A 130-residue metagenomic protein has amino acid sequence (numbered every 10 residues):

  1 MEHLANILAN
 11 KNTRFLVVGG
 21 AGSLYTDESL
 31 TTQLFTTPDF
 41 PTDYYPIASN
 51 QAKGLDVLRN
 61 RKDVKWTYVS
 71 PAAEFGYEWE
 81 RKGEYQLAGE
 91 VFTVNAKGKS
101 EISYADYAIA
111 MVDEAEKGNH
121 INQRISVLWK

Functional and structural regions predicted by a protein language model:
M1-H3: Charged helix-capping and loop-helix junction motifs
A5-N10: A short glycine-rich, Lys/Arg-flanked "PGG" loop and its adjoining helix->strand segment in the class I
K11-F15, A21-K130: Oxidoreductase cofactor-interface core, primarily capturing Rossmann-like NAD(P)-dependent enzymes
